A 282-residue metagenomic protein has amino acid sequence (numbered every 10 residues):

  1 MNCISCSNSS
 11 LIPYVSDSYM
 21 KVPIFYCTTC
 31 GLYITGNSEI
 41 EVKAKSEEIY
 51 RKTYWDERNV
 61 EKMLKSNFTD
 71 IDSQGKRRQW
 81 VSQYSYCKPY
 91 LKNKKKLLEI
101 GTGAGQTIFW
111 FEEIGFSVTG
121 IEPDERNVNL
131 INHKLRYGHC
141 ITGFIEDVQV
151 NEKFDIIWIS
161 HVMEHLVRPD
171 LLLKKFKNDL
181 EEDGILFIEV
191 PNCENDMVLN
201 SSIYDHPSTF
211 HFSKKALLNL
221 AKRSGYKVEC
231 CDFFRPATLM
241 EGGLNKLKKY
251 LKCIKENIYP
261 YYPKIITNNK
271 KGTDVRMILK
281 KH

Functional and structural regions predicted by a protein language model:
M1-S160, D170-L173, F233-F234, K270-I278: Conserved N-terminal segment of class I S-adenosyl-L-methionine
I4-I12, K215-D232, L251: A SAM-dependent methyltransferase catalytic signature shared across enzymes that methylate proteins
P13-Y14, C230-H282: A C-terminal cap/extension of S-adenosyl-L-methionine-dependent methyltransferases that defines the acceptor-substrate
L64-N67, M197-H206, N245-K249: Short glycine/proline- and charge-enriched loop/turn segments that cap or connect secondary-structure elements
H161-H165: A short His-aromatic
V167-L171, V198: Short N-terminal helix/helix-N-cap motif within the alpha/beta-hydrolase-1
D170-I185: A short glycine-rich, Lys/Arg-flanked "PGG" loop and its adjoining helix->strand segment in the class I
F187-L220: Short, glycine-/aromatic-enriched active-site segment of Class I SAM-dependent methyltransferases
